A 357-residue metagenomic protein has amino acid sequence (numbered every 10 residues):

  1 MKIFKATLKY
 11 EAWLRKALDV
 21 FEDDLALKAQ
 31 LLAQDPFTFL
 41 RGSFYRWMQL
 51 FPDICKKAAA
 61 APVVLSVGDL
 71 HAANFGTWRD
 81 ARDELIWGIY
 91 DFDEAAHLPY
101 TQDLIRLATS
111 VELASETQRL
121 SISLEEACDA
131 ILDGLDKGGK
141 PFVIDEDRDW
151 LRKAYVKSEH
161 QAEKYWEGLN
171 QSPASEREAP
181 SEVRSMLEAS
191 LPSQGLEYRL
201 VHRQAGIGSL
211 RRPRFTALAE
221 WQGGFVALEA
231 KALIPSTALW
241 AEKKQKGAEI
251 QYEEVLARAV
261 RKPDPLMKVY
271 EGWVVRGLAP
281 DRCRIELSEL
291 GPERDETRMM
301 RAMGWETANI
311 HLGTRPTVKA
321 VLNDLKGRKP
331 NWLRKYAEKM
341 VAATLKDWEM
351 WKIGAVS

Functional and structural regions predicted by a protein language model:
M1-D24, K28-V67, A72-Y155, E188-S357: Conserved ATP-binding subdomain of kinase catalytic cores across diverse folds
D136-V183: Sequence-structural signature of the catalytic-core scaffold of metal-dependent phosphohydrolases that act on
